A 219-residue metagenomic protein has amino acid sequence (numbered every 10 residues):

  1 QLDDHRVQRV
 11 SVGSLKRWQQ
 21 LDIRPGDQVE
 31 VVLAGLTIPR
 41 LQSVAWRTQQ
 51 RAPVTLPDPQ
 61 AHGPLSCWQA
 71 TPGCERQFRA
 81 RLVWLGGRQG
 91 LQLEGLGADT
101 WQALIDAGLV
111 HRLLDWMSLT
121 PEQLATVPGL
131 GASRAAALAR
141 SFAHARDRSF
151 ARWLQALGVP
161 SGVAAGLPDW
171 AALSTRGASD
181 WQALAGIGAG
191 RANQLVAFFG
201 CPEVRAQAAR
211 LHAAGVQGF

Functional and structural regions predicted by a protein language model:
L2-K16: Short, structured beta-strand/loop micro-motifs enriched in basic residues and often containing a Trp
Q19: Phosphate-interacting basic helix/loop segments used at nucleotide- and nucleic-acid interfaces
D22-R24, V110: Short, well-ordered loop/turn sites that connect or cap secondary structure elements
V29-F198, P202-F219: Structural signature for extended repeat/solenoid scaffolds and their inter-repeat hinge/linker regions, spanning
